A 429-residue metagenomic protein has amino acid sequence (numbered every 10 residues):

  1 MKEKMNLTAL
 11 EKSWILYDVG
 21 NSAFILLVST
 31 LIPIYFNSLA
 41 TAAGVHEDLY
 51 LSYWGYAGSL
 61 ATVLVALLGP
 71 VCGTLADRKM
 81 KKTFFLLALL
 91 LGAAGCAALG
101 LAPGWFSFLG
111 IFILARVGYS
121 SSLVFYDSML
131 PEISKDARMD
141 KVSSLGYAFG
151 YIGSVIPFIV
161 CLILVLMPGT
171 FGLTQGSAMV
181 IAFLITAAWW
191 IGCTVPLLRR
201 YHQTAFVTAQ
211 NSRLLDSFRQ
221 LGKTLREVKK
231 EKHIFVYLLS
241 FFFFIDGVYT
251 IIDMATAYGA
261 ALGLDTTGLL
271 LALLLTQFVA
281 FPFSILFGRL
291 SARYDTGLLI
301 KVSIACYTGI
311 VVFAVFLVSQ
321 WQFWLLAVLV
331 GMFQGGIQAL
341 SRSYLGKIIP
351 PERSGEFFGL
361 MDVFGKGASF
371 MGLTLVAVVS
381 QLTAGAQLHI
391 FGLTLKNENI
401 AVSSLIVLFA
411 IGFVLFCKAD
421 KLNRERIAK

Functional and structural regions predicted by a protein language model:
K2-E11, H202-L238: Juxtamembrane intracellular "pre-TM" segments in multi-pass secondary transporters
M5-T62, H233-A272: Helix-loop boundary and gating motifs at the non-cytosolic
E47-D48, V165-A188, V378-F409: A membrane-interface helix-boundary motif in multi-pass transporters
L67-M80, P282-T296, S380: Helix-to-loop junctions at the C-terminal end of transmembrane segments in multipass secondary transporters
T83-A98, L298-F313: Structural signature of the two symmetry-related core transmembrane helices
G100-F112, V315-A327: Helix-loop junctions at membrane interfaces in 12-TM secondary transporters
S143-V165, F364-L373: Glycine-rich segments within core transmembrane alpha-helices of 12-TM secondary carriers
W189-R200, V402-K429: Multi-pass alpha-helical transporter architecture, strongest for 12-TM Major Facilitator/SLC carriers used
